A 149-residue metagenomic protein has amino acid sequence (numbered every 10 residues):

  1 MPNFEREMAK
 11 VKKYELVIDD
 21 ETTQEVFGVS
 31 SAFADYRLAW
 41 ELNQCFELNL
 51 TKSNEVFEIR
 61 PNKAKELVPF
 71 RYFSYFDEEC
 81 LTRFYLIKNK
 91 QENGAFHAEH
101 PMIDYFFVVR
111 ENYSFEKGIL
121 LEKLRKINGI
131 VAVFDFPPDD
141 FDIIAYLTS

Functional and structural regions predicted by a protein language model:
M1-E7: N-terminal amphipathic/basic-hydrophobic helices that include classical n-h-c signal peptides and signal-anchor
K12-D20, E92-P101: Short, flexible, solvent-exposed loop/turn segments with mixed acidic/basic and small polar residues
Y14-D35: Terminal, regulation- and interaction-focused segments at domain boundaries
Q24-S31, I103-Y113: Short cationic amphipathic helices and targeting signals
F33-N49: Amphipathic alpha-helical segments
F46-V56, I130-D135: Short secondary-structure junctions
E55-K90, A95: Surface-exposed, low-hydrophobicity interaction/linker segments
Y105, V109-S149: Glycine-rich, aromatic-bearing surface loops/beta-hairpins
